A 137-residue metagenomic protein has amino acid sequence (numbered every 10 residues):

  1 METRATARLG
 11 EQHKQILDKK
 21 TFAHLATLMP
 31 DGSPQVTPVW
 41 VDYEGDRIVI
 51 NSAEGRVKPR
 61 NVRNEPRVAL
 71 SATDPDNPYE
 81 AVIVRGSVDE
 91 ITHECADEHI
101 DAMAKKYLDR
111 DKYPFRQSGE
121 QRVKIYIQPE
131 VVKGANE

Functional and structural regions predicted by a protein language model:
M1-R8, E80-E137: Charged, gly/pro-rich active-site loop segments
E2-A23: Short, basic/aromatic recognition patches
L9-H13, K58, H99: Hydrophobic alpha-helical segments typical of transmembrane helices and their membrane-interface/capping positions
H13, T21, D46, E80 (+1 more regions): A generic secondary-structure signal marking the coil-to-beta-strand transition
T21-E54, V62, V68-A72, V82-I83: Short beta-strand segments
D31-S33, D74-P78, Q117-G119: A short beta-turn/loop motif at secondary-structure boundaries
A53, D74-P75, P129-E130: Short secondary-structure boundary segments
R56-K58, N77: Short, surface-exposed beta-strand-loop junctions and turns on beta-sheet-rich folds
